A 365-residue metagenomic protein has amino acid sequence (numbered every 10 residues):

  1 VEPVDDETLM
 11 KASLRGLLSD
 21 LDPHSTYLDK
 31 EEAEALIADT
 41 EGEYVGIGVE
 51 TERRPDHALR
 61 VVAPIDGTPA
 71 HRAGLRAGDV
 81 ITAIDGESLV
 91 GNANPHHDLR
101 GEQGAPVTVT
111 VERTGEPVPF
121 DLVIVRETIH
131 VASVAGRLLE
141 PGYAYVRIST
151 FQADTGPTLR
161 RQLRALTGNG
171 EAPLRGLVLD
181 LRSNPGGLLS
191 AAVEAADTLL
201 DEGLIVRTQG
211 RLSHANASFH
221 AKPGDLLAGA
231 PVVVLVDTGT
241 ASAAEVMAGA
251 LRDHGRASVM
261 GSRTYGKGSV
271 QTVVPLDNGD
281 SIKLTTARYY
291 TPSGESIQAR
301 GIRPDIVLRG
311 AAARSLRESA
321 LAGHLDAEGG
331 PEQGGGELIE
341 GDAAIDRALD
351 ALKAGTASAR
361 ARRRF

Functional and structural regions predicted by a protein language model:
V1-G176, S183-P185, L338, D342 (+1 more regions): Flexible, low-complexity junctional segments that flank or bridge functional domains
V134-F365: C-terminal "post-core" interaction segments
